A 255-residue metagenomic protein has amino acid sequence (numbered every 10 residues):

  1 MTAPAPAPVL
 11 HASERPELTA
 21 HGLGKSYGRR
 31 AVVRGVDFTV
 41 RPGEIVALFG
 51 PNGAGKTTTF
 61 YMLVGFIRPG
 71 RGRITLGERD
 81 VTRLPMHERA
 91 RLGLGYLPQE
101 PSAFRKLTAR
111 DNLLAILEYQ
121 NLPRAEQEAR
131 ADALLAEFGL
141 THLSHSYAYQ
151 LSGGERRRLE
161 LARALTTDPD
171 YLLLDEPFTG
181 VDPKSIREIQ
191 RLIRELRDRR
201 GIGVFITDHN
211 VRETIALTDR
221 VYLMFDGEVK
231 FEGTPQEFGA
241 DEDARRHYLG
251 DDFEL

Functional and structural regions predicted by a protein language model:
F49-P51: The feature captures the beta-strand-to-loop junction immediately N-terminal to the Walker
V64: Helix-to-loop junction immediately C-terminal to a conserved catalytic motif
R79, L114, A125-L143, R191-R194: Conserved ABC ATPase "signature" region
D80-E100, R124-E128, S144, F238-E242: ABC ATPase NBD coupling module
Y147-L151, E155: Conserved ABC ATPase signature
D168: Conserved catalytic motifs of ABC-family nucleotide-binding domains
L172-E176: Catalytic Walker B motif of ABC-type/P-loop ATPase nucleotide-binding domains
